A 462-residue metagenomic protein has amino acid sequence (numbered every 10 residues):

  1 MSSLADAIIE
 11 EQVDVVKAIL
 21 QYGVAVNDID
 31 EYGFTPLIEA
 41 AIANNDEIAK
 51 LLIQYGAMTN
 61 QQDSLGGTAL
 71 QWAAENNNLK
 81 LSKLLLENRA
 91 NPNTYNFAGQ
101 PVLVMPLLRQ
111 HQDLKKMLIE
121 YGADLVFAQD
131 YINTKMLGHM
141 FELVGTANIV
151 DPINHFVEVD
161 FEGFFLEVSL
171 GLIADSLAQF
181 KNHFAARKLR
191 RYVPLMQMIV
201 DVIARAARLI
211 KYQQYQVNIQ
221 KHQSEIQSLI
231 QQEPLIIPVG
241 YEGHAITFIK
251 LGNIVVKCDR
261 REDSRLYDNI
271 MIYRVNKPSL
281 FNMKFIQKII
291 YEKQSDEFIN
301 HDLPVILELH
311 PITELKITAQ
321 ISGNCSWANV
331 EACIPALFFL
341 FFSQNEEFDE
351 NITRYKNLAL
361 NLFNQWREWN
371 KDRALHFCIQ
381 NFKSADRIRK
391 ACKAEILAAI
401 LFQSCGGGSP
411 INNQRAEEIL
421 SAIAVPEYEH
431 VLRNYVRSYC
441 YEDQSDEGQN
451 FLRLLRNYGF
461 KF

Functional and structural regions predicted by a protein language model:
M1-E39: N-terminal segments that cap or nucleate solenoid repeat domains
D6-E11, E39-N45, W72-N78, M105-Q110: Ankyrin repeat A-helix N-terminal signature
V15, E47-I48, K80-L81, D113-L114: Conserved ankyrin/ankyrin-like repeat signature
K17-A25, K50-M58, K83-N91, M117-D124: Ankyrin repeat domain, specifically the short helix-to-loop turn at the C-terminus of the second helix of each repeat
G99-G122: Leucine-rich solenoid repeat scaffolds
G138-L251, V256-L454, Y458-G459: Cysteine-dependent deubiquitinase/ubiquitin-like isopeptidase catalytic cores across multiple families
